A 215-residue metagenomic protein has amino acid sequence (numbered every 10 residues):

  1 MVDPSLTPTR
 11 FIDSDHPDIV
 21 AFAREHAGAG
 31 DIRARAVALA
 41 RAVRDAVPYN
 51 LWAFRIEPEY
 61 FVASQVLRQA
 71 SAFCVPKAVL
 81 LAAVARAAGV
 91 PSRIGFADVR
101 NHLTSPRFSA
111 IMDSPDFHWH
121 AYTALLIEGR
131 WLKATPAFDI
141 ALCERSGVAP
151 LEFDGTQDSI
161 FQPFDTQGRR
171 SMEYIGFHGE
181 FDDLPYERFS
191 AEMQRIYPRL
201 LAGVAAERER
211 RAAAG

Functional and structural regions predicted by a protein language model:
M1-Q69: Secondary-structure boundary elements
M1-V2, T7, F11, V99-G215: His-Asp-centered catalytic microenvironments across diverse enzyme cores, prominently the transglutaminase-like
E25, A53-R55, A72-F73, V79 (+3 more regions): A generic structural micro-environment signature that highlights single residues at secondary-structure boundaries
L39-A72, D182, F189-A212: Long, low-complexity, intrinsically disordered polar/charged segments
R41-D45, A83, A87, L125: Residue-level signal for well-ordered alpha-helical scaffold segments within enzymatic catalytic domains
A53-W119: Active-site neighborhood of thiol-dependent amide/isopeptide-bond enzymes
